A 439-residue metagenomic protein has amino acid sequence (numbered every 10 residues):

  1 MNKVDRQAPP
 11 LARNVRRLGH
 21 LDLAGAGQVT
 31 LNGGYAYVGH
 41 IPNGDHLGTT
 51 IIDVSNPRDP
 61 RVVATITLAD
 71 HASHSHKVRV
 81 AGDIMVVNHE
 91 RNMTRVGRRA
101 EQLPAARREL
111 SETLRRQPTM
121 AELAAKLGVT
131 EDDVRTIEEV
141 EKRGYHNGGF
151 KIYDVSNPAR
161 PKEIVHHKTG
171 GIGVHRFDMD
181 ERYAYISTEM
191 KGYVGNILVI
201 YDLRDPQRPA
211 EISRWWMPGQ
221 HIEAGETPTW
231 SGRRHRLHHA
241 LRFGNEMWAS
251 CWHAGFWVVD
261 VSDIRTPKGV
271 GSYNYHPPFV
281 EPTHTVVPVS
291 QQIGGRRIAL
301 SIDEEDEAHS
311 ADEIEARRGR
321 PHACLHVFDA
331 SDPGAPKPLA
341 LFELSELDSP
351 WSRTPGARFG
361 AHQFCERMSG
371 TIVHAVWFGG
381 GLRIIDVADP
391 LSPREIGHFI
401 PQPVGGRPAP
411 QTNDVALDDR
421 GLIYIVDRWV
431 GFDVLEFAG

Functional and structural regions predicted by a protein language model:
M1-A105, L123-G439: Feature marking well-ordered beta-strand scaffolds used for ligand recognition
L103-R115: Short, amphipathic alpha-helical "recognition" segments used to contact nucleic acids or chromatin
R116-Q117, G192: Short flexible coil/turn linkers enriched for glycine and charged/polar residues that connect secondary-structure
M120: Helix-turn-helix DNA-binding elements, focusing on the entry/boundary residues of the two helices that contact DNA
